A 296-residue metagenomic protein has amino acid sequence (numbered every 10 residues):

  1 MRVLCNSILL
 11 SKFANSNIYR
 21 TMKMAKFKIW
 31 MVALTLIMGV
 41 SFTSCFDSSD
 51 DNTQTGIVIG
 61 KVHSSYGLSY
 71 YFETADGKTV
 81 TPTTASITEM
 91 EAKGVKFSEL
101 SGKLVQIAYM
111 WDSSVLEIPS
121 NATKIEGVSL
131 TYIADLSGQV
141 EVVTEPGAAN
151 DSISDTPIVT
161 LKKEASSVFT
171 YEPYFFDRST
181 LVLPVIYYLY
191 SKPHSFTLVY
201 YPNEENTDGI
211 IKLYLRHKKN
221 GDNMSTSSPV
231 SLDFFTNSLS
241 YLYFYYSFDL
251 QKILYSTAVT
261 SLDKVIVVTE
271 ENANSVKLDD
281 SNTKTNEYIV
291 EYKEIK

Functional and structural regions predicted by a protein language model:
M1-F72: Bacterial Sec-dependent N-terminal signal peptides
H63-Y66, M110-E117: Short, charged beta-turn/beta-strand-edge "cap" motif at the junction between a beta-strand and an adjacent loop
G67-S86: OB-fold (S1/OB) nucleic-acid-binding surfaces
M90-A108: Short nucleic-acid-contacting surface segments enriched for D/E, G, S/T with interspersed K/R
S98-L100, N220-A273: Short, solvent-exposed, Trp/other aromatic-anchored flexible loops in extracytoplasmic proteins
V115-Y188: Surface-exposed beta-loop interaction hotspot
K163-S227: Short helix-loop boundary/capping segments
A273-K296: Short beta-strand elements
